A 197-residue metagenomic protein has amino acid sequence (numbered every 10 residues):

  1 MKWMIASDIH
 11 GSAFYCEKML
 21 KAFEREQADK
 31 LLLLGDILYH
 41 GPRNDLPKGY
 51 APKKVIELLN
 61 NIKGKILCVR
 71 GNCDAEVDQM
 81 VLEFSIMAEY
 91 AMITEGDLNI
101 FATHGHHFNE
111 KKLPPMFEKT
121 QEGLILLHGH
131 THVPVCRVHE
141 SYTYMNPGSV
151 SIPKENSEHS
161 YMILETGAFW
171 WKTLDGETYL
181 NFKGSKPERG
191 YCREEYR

Functional and structural regions predicted by a protein language model:
K2, E89-A91, N99-F101, T143 (+1 more regions): Short beta-strand micro-motifs in enzyme catalytic cores
K2-E95: Core catalytic region of metal-dependent phosphoesterases/phosphodiesterases, especially metallo-beta-lactamase-like
I5-S7, L31-D36, I66-N72, F101-H104 (+2 more regions): Active-site neighborhood of phospho(di)ester-bond hydrolases with catalytic His/Asp-centered motifs
P42-Y50, V81-T120, I152-E155: Active-site-proximal segments of metal-dependent phosphoesterases and phosphodiesterases across multiple
L59-C68, L98-N109, E158-L164: Short, surface-exposed, charge-dense and proline/glycine-enriched linear segments
H106-F182, P187-E188: Conserved beta-sheet core of the metallophosphoesterase superfamily
K186-R197: Non-catalytic terminal accessory segments
